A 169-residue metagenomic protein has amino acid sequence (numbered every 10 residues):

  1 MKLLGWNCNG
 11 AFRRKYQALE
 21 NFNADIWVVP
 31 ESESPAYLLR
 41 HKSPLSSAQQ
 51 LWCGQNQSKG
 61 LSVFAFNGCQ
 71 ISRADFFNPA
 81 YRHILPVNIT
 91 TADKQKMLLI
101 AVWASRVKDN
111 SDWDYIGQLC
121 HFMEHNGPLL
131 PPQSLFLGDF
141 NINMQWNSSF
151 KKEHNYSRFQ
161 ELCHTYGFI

Functional and structural regions predicted by a protein language model:
M1-G10, Q95-R106, L137: Active-site-proximal beta-strand elements of phosphoester/diester hydrolases
M1-S43, C53, S58-L61: N-terminal, active-site-proximal structural segment of metallo-dependent hydrolase catalytic domains
L3-G10, D75-F77, N110-Y115: Short, flexible loop segments at the rims of nucleotide/cofactor-binding pockets, characterized by
F12, S43-A65, S148-I169: Active site of divalent-metal-dependent phosphoester/diester hydrolases
E20-N23, D93, P128-P131: Flexible, charged surface loops at secondary-structure boundaries
I26, I116-I169: Metal-dependent phosphoesterases centered on the DNase I-like endonuclease/exonuclease/phosphatase
S32-R106: Structured beta-strand-rich core segments of catalytic domains in phosphoester-bond hydrolases
R73-A74, I100-G117, M144-S149: Surface-exposed cleft-lining segments at the edges of enzyme active sites
